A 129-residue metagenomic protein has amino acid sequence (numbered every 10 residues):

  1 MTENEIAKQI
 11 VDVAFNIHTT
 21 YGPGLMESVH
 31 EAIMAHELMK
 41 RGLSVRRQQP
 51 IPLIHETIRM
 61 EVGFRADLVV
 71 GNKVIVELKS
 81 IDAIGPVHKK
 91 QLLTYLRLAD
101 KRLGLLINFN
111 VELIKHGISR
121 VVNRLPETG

Functional and structural regions predicted by a protein language model:
M1-S44, K115-H116, R120-G129: Solvent-exposed, charged helical/coil patches that constitute nucleic-acid or partner-interaction surfaces
G22, V45, A66-I84, Y95: Conserved catalytic cores of phosphodiester-cleaving nucleases, focusing on short active-site segments
I33, K40, R46, E61-R65 (+2 more regions): Short connector loops at helix/strand junctions that flank enzyme active sites, especially segments positioning acidic
M39-E56: A short acidic/basic microdomain associated with nuclease active sites
Q49-I51, A66-L68, I118: A structural signal for short, well-ordered beta-strand segments
H55-R59, I114-K115: Acidic pyrophosphate-coordinating catalytic loop
M60-E61, H88: Short solvent-exposed loop/turn micro-motifs enriched in small/polar/acidic residues
K79-G129: Nucleic-acid nuclease catalytic cores
